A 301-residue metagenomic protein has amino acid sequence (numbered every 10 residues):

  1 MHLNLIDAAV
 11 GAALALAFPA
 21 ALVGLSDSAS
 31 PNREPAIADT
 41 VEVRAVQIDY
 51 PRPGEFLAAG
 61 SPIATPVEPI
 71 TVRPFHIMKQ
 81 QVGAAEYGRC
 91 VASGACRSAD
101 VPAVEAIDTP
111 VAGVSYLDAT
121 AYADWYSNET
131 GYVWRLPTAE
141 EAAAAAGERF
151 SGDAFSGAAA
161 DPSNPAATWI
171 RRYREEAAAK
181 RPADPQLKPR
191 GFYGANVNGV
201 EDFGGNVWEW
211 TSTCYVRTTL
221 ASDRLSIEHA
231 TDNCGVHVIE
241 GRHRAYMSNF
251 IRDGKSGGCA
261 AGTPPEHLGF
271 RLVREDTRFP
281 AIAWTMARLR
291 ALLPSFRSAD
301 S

Functional and structural regions predicted by a protein language model:
H2-S28, A195-N196, T231-S301: Disulfide-stabilized, aromatic/cysteine-rich ligand-recognition loop
P31-N32, P66-V67, P189-F192, A260-P264: Short Gly/Pro-enriched turn/cap motifs at secondary-structure boundaries
N32-S98, P110, V114-L117, G205 (+1 more regions): A short glycine-rich, aromatic-capped structural motif
P69-V72, Q186, G254-K255: Flexible glycine/proline-enriched surface loops and loop-helix/loop-strand junctions
T71, Q81, P110-G113, G194-V197 (+2 more regions): Short, solvent-exposed loop/helix junctions and linker helices that flank or host conserved functional motifs
D100-D108: Short linear capping/connector segments at secondary-structure termini
E105, Y116, T120-D253: Functional-site microenvironments in short loops/helix caps that host divalent-cation chemistry
